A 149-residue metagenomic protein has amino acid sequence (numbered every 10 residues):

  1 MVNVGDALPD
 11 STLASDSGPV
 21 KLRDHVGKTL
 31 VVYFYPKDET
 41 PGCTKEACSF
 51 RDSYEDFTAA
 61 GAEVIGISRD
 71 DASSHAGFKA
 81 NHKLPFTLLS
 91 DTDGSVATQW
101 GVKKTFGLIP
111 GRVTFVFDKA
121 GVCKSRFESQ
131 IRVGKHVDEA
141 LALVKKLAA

Functional and structural regions predicted by a protein language model:
M1-A149: Chalcogenol-based redox active-site neighborhoods
